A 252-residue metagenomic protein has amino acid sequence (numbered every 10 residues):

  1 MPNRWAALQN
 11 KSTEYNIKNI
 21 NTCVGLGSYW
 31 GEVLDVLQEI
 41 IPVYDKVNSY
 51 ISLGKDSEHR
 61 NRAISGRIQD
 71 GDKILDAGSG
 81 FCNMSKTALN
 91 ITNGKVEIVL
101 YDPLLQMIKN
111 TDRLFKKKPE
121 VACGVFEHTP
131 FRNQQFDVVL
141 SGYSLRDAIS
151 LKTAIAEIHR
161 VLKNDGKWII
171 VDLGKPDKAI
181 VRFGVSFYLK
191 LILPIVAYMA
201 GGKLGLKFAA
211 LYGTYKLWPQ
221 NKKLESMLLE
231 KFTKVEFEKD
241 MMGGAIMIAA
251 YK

Functional and structural regions predicted by a protein language model:
P2-V43, A200: N-terminal, positively charged/glycine-rich alpha-helical extensions of SAM-dependent methyltransferases
G27-E32, T87, Y101, V171-M227: C-terminal alpha-helical "lid/dimerization" subdomain adjacent to the S-adenosyl-L-methionine
L53-D70, T87: Conserved alpha-helix/loop element of class I SAM-dependent methyltransferases that forms part of the SAM/SAH-binding
L75-H128: Class I SAM-dependent methyltransferase SAM/SAH-binding core
E127-V139: A short acidic, Gly/Pro-enriched loop at the edge of an enzyme's catalytic core that lines a small-molecule cofactor
V138-S150: A short SAM/SAH-binding and catalytic strip from SAM-dependent methyltransferases
K152-N164: A short glycine-rich, Lys/Arg-flanked "PGG" loop and its adjoining helix->strand segment in the class I
K231-K252: Core SAM-dependent methyltransferase catalytic element
